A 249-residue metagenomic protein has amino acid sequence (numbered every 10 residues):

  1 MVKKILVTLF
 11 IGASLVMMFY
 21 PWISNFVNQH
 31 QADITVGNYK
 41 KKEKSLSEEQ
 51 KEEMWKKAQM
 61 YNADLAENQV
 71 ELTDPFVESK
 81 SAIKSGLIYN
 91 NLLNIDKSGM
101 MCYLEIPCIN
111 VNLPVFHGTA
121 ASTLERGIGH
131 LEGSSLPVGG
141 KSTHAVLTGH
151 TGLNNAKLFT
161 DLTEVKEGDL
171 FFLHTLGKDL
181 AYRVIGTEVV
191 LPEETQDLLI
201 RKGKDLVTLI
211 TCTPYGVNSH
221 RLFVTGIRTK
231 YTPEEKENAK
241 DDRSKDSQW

Functional and structural regions predicted by a protein language model:
M1-G12: N-terminal Sec-pathway targeting helices
A13-K166, L170-K178, Y182-W249: Solvent-exposed, non-transmembrane regions of membrane-associated and secreted proteins
